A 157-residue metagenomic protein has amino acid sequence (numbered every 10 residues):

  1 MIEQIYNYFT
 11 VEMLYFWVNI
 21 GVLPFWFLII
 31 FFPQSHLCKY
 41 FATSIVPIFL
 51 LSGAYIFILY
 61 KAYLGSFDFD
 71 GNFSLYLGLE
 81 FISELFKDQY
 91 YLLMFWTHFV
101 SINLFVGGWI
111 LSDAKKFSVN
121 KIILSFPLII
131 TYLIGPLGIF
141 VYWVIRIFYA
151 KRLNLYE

Functional and structural regions predicted by a protein language model:
I2-L23: Hydrophobic transmembrane alpha-helical segments in integral membrane proteins
Y6-F9, L79-M94: Short aromatic-rich membrane-water interface segments that cap or initiate transmembrane helices in multi-pass membrane
L14-W17, M94-S101, I129: Hydrophobic alpha-helical transmembrane segments of multi-pass membrane proteins
W17-L37: N-terminal signal-anchor/start-transfer transmembrane helix
F32-I45, K115-V119: Membrane-interface helix-boundary motifs at transmembrane edges
S52-N72: Transmembrane alpha-helix/helix-exit interface in multi-pass inner-membrane proteins
F67-L85: Membrane-interface interhelical connector segments
L124-F148: Hydrophobic, aromatic-rich membrane-embedded alpha-helical segments
